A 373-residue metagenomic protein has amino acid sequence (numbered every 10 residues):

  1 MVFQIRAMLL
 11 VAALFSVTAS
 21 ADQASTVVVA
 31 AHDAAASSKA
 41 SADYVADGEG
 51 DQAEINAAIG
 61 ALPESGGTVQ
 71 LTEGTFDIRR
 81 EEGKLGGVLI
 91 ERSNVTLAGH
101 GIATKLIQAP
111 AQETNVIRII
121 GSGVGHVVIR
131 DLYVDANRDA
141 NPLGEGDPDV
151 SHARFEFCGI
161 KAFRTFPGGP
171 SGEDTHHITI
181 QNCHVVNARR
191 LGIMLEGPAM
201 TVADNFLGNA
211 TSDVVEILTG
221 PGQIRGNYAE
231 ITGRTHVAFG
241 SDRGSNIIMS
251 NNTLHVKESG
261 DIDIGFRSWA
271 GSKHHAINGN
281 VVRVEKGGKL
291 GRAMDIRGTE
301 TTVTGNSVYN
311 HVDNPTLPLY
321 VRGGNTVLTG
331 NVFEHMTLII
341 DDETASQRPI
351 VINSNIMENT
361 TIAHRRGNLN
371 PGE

Functional and structural regions predicted by a protein language model:
M1-F3: N-terminal secretory signal peptides that target proteins for export/translocation
A7-S16: Bacterial N-terminal signal peptides
A21-A57, T75: Right-handed parallel beta-helix/beta-solenoid
N56, G60-A61, D77-A98, K105-R130 (+1 more regions): Extracellular beta-strand-rich solenoid/capping regions of secreted or surface-exposed proteins that bind or remodel
G60-P63, V185: Residue-level signal for alpha-helix termini/capping positions
S65-G67: Loop/turn elements at helix/coil->beta-strand transitions in domains of secreted/extracellular proteins
V69-L71: Extracellular beta-strand repeat scaffolds in secreted/surface proteins
L89-V95, R118-V127, A153, K161-V327 (+2 more regions): Right-handed parallel beta-helix/beta-solenoid
